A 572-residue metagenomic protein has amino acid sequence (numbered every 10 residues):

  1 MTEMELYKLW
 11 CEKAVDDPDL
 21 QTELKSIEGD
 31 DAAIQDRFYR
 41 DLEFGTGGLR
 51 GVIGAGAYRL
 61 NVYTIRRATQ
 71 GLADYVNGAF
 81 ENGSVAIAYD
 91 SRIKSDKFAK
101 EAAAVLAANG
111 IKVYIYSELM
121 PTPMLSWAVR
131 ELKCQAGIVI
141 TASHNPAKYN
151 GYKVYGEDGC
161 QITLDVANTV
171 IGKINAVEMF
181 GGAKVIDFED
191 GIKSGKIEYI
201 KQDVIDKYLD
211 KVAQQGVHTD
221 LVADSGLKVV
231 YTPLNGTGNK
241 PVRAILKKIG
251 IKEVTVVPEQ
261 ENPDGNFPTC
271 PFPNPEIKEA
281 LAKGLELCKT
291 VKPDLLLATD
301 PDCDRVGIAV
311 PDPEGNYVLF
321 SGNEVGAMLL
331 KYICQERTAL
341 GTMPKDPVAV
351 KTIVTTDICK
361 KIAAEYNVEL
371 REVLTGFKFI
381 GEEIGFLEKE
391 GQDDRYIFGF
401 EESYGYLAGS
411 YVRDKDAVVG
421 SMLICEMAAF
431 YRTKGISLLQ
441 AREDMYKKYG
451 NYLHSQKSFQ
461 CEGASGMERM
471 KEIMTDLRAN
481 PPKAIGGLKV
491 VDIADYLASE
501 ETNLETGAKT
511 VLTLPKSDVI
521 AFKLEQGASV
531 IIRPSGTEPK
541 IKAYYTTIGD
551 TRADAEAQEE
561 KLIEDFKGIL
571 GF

Functional and structural regions predicted by a protein language model:
E5-A102, N109, G191-I192, I197-V229 (+1 more regions): An N-terminal, well-structured beta->alpha segment
A33-F38, L42, N150-A282, E286-L287: Gly/Ser/Thr-enriched, mixed-charge loops and adjacent short helices that form phosphate/oxyanion-binding elements
F38-Y58, A142-N145, P233-I245, P301 (+3 more regions): Conserved phosphate/anionic-ligand binding catalytic regions in large, soluble enzymes, centered on
A86-Y149, K248, K252-G307: N-terminal small/polar loop signature for handling phosphorylated ligands or for N-terminal nucleophile
D96-E101, S126-R130, K148-V154, K193 (+8 more regions): Short acidic, glycine/serine/threonine-rich loops at helix termini
E157-C160, G172, E178, E286-K351 (+1 more regions): Replace "Mg2+/Mn2+-dependent" with "divalent metal-dependent
D294-L295, N316, E336-R533, K540-K542 (+2 more regions): Phosphate-binding and adjacent anionic-ligand microenvironments
